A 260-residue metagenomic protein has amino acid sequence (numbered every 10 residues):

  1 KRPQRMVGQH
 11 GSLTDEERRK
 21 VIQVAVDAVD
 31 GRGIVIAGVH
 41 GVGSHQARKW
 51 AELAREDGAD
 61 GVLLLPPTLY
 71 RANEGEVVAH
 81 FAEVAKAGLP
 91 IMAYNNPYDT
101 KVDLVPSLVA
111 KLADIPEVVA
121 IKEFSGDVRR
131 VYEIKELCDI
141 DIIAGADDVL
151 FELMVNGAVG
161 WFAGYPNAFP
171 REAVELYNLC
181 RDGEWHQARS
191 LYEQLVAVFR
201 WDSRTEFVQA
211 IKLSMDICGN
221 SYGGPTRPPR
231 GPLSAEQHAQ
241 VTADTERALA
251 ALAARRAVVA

Functional and structural regions predicted by a protein language model:
K1-K101, V109-K111, R255: Active-site beta->alpha loop and helix N-cap motifs at the rims of alpha/beta catalytic domains
E17, E76, G126, L233 (+1 more regions): Soluble or luminal CAZymes and related metallo-dependent hydrolases
R18, I22, A47, V109 (+5 more regions): A general structural signal for well-ordered alpha-helical segments in protein cores
A25, A54, V84, I121 (+4 more regions): Conserved, mostly hydrophobic/aromatic
V29, G88, C138, C218-G219: A broad structural signal for alpha-helix termini and local helix breaks/kinks
I36, G157-A158, Y165, F169-A260: C-terminal alpha-helical cap/extension of soluble enzyme domains
A87-L89, Y98-T205: Catalytic alpha/beta core domains of metabolic enzymes, predominantly
